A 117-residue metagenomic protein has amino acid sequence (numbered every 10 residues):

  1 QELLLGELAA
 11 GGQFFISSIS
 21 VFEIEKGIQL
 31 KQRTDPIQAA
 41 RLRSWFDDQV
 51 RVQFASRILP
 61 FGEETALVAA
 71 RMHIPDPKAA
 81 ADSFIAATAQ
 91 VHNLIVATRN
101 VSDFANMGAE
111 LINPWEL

Functional and structural regions predicted by a protein language model:
Q1-I19, L30-F46, L117: Short, well-structured N-terminal submotif of metal-dependent ribonuclease cores
L3, G27, V68-A69, M107 (+1 more regions): Residues that scaffold the ATP/ADP-binding catalytic core of kinase and kinase-like folds
K26-Q29, A40, V52-R99: Active-site neighborhoods of divalent-metal-dependent phosphate/nucleic-acid chemistry enzymes
D48-V50: Active-site rim helix/loop that mediates acceptor-substrate recognition in acyltransferases
F54, M107-G108: Short, structured coil segments at secondary-structure junctions
